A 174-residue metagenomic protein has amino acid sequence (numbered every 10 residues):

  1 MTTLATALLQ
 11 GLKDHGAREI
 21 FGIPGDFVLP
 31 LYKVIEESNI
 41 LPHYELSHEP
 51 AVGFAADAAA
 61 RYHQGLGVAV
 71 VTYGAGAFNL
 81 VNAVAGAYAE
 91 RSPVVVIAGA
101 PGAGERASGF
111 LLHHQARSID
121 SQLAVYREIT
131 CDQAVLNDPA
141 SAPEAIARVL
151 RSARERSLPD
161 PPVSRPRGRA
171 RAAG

Functional and structural regions predicted by a protein language model:
M1-G174: N-terminal alpha/beta PP-like core and its mobile active-site loop of ThDP/TPP-dependent enzymes
